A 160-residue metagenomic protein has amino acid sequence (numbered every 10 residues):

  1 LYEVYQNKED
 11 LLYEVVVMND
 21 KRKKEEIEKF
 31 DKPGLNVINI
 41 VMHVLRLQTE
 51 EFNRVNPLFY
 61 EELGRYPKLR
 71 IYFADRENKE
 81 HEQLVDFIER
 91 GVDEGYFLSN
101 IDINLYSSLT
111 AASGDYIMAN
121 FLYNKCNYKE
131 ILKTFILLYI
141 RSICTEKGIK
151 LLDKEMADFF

Functional and structural regions predicted by a protein language model:
L1-E14: HTH DNA-binding helix-turn interface
L12, V16, D20, R70-H81 (+1 more regions): Amphipathic, non-transmembrane alpha-helical scaffold segments
E14, M18-K21, E25-R54, S107-T110: Hydrophobic alpha-helical connector segments
F30, F59-L63, I117, F121: Secondary-structure edge/capping motif, primarily at the C-terminal ends of alpha-helices and the immediately following
H43-E50, F59-E62, L137-I143: Helix-loop "lid/cap" segments that line or gate small-molecule binding pockets
T49-Y96: Short secondary-structure transition hinges
N78-S113, I117, F121-Y123, E146: Hydrophobic alpha-helical bundle segments that form small-molecule/ligand-binding pockets
D86, R90, E94, Y123-F160: C-terminal peripheral helix-coil segments that are non-catalytic and often amphipathic
